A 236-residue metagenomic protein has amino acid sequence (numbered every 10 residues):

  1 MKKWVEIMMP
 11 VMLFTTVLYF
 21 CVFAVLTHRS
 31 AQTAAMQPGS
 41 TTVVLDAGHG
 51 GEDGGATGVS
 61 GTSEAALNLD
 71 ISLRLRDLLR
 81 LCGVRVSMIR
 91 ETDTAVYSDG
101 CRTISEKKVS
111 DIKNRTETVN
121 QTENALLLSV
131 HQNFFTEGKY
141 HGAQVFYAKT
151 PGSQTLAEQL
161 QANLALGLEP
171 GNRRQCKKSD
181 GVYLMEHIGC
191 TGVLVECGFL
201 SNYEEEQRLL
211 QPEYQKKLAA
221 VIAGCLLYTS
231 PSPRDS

Functional and structural regions predicted by a protein language model:
M1-L13: N-terminal Sec-pathway targeting helices
T15-V25: Hydrophobic alpha-helical membrane-insertion segments, chiefly the h-region of N-terminal signal peptides
H28-V43, H49-T155: Catalytic-core regions of hydrolytic enzymes
L69-S72, R76, K113-T116, A157-Q161 (+4 more regions): Extracytoplasmic/secreted envelope proteins and their assembly/folding machinery, especially bacterial periplasmic
V86, G192-V195: Hydrophobic anchor at the start of a short beta-strand that flanks the dinucleotide cofactor-binding loop
K139-Y140, H187-G192: A short, glycine/Asx- and small/polar-enriched loop/turn that sits immediately N-terminal to a beta-strand
L168-E186, L194: Short catalytic/ligand-gating loop segments at beta-alpha or beta-beta junctions within enzyme catalytic domains
Y228-D235: Conserved small/polar residues in nucleotide/adenosyl-binding loops
